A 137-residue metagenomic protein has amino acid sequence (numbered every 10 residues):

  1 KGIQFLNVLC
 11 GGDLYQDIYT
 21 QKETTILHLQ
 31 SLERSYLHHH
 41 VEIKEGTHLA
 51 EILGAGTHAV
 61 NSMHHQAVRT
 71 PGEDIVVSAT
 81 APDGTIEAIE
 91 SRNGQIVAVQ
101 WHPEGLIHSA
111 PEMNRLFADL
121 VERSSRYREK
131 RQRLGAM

Functional and structural regions predicted by a protein language model:
K1-D13: Catalytic nucleophile loop
Q16: Acidic/charged, solvent-exposed loop-and-adjacent secondary-structure segments enriched in E/D, K/R, S/T, and G/P
Y19, E23-M137: Amide-donor transfer/coupling interface in amidating biosynthetic enzymes
